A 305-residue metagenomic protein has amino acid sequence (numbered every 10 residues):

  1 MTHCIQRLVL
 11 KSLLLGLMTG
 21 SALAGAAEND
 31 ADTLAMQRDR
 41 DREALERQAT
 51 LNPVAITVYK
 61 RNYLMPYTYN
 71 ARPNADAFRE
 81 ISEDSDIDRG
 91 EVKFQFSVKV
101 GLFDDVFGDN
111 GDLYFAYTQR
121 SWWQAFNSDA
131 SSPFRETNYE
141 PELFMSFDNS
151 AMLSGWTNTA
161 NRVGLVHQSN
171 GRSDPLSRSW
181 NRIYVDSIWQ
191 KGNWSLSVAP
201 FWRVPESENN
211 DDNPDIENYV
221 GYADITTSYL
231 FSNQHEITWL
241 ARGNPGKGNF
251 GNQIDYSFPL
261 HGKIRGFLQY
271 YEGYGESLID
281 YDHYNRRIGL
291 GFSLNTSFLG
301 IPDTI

Functional and structural regions predicted by a protein language model:
M1-L51, I301-I305: Cleavable N-terminal export/targeting peptides
E28-G111, W123-N127: Solvent-exposed N-terminal domain segments of exported/luminal and surface proteins
A71-S82, D88, F103-N233, A241 (+2 more regions): Outer-membrane pore/translocation modules
E91, Q95-S97, E140-E142, Y184 (+3 more regions): Membrane-embedded beta-strand positions in outer-membrane beta-barrel channels/transporters
A223-F267: Long, repeat-rich segments with strong aromatic
L268, H283-I305: Outer-membrane beta-barrel "beta-signal"
I279-D280: Flexible, membrane-facing loop/turn or short amphipathic-helix motifs that contact lipid bilayers or gate lipid-binding
